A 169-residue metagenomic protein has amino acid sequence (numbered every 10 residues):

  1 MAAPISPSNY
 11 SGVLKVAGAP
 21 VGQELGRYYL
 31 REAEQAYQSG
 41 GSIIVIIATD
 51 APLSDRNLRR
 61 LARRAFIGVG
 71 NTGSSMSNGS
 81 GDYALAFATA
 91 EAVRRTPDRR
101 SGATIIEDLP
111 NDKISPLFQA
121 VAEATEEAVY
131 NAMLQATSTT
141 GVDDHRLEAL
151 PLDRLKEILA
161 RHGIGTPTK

Functional and structural regions predicted by a protein language model:
M1-K169: A structural signal for small-residue-enriched, beta-sheet-centric alpha/beta enzyme cores and oligomeric scaffold folds
